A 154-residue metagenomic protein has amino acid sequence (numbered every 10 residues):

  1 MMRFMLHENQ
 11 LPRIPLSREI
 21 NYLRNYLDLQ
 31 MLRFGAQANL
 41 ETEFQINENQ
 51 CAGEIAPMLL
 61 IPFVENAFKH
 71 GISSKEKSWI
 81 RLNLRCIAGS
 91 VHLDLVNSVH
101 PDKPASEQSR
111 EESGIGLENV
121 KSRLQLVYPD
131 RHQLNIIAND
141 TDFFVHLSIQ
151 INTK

Functional and structural regions predicted by a protein language model:
M1-I137, D142-F144: Two-component histidine phosphotransfer core
V145-I149: HATPase_c (GHKL) ATP-binding subdomain of two-component histidine kinases
Q150-K154: C-terminal end segment of the histidine kinase catalytic
